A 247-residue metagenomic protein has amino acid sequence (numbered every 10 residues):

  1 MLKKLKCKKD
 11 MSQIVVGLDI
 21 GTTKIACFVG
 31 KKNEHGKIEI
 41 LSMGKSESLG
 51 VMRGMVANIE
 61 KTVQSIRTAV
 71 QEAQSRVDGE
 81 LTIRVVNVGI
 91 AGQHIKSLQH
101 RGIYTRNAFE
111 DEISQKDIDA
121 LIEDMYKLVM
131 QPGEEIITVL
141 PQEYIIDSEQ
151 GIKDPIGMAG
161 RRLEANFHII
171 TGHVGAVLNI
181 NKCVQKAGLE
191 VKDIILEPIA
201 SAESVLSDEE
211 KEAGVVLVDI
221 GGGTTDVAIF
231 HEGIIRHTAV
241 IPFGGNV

Functional and structural regions predicted by a protein language model:
M1-K24, F28-L217, I234-T238, G245: Nucleotide/phosphate-binding catalytic cleft detector across ATP-hydrolyzing and phosphate-transferring enzymes
T22, G221-T224: Short, glycine/acidic-enriched loop or turn micro-motifs at the edges of active sites
D226-A228: A structural feature that tracks compact, well-ordered secondary-structure segments with a strong bias toward
H231: A cytosolic small-molecule/anion-sensing beta-strand core signal
